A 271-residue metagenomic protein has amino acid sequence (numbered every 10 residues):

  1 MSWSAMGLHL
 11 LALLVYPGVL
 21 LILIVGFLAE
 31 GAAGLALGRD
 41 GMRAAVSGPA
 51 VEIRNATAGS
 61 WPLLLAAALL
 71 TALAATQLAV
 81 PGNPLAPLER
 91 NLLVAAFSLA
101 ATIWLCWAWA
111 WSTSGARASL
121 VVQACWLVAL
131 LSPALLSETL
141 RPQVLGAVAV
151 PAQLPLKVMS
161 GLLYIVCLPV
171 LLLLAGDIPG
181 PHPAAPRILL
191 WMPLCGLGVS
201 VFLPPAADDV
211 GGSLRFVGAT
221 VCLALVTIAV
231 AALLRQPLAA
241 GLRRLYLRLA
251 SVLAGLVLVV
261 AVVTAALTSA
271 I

Functional and structural regions predicted by a protein language model:
M1-I271: Alpha-helical transmembrane segments of multi-pass membrane proteins predominantly involved in bioenergetics
